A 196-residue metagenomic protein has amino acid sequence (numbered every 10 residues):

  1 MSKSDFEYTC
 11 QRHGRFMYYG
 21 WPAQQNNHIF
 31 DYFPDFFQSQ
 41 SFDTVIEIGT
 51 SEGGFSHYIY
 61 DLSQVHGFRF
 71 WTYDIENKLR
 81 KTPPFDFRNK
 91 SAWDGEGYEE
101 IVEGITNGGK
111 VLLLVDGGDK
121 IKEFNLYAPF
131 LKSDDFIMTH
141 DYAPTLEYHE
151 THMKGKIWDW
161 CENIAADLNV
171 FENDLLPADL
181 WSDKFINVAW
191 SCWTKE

Functional and structural regions predicted by a protein language model:
M1-L112, G118-E196: A short alpha-helical cap/connector motif
